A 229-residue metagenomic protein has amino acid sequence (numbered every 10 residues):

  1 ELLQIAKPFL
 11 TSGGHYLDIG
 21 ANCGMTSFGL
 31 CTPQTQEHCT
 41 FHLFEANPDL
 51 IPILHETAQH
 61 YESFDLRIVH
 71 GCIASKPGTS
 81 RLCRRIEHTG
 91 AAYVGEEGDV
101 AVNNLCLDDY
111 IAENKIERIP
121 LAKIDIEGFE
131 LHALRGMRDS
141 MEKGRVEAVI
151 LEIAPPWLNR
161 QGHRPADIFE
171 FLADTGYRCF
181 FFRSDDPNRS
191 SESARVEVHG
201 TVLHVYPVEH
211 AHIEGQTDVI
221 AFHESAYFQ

Functional and structural regions predicted by a protein language model:
E1-Q229: Phosphate/nucleotide-binding beta-alpha loop and adjacent structural elements of enzyme active sites
